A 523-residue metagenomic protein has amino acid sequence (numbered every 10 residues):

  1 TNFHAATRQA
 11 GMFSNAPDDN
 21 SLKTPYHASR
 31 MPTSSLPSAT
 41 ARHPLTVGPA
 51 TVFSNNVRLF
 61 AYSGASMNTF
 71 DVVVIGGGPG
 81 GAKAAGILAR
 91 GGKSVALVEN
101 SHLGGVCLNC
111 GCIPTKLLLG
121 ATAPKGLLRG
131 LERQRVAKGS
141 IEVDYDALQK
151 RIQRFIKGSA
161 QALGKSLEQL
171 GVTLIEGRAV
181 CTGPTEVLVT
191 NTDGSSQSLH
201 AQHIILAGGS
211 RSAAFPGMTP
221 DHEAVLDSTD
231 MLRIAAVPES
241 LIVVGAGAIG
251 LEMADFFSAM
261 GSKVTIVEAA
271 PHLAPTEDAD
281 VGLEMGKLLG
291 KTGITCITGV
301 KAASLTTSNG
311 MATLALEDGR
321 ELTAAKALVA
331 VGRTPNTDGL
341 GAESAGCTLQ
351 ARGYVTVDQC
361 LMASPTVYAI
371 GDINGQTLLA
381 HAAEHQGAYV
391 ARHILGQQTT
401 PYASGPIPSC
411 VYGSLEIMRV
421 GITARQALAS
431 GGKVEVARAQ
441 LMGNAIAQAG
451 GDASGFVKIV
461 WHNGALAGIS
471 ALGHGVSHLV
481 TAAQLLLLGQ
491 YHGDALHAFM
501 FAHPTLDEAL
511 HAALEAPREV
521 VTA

Functional and structural regions predicted by a protein language model:
R8, S14, S21, S29-R42 (+1 more regions): Low-acidity, Ser/Thr- and Arg-rich intrinsically disordered low-complexity segments
M67-G78, E239-V244: Beta1/beta-strand and adjacent pyrophosphate-binding region of the FAD-binding site in flavoprotein oxidoreductases
N68-F70, I87-K93, V98-V237, T265 (+5 more regions): Glycine-rich flavin
V73-I75, A179, L199-G209, V244 (+2 more regions): Short hydrophobic core segments
I75-G80, A84-S101, V106, I113 (+2 more regions): Flexible, glycine-rich terminal cap/loop adjacent to redox cofactors in electron-transfer oxidoreductases
C112, G208-K263, V267, T295-C296 (+1 more regions): Glycine-rich dinucleotide-binding loop and its adjacent helix/turn
D221-P238, E321-G396, A482: FAD-site-proximal beta/loop scaffold in flavoenzymes
E284, I370-Q426, H503, D507-A523: A conserved FAD-binding loop/helix module that cradles the flavin
